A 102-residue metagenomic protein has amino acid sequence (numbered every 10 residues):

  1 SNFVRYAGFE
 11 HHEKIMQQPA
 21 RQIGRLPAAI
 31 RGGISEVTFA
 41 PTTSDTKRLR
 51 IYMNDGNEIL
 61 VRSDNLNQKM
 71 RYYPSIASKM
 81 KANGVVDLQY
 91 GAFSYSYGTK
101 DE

Functional and structural regions predicted by a protein language model:
S1-T38: Extracytoplasmic segments of membrane-associated envelope/inner-membrane machinery
N2, G33-S35, D45-L49, D55-N57 (+1 more regions): Envelope-exposed proteins and targeting segments
R21-P27, K47, Y72-S75: Intrinsically disordered, low-complexity boundary segments flanking structured domains
A40-S44: Short, charged, surface-exposed interaction patches
N54-E102: Extracytoplasmic/luminal low-complexity segments enriched in Pro/Gly and acidic/polar residues that act as flexible
